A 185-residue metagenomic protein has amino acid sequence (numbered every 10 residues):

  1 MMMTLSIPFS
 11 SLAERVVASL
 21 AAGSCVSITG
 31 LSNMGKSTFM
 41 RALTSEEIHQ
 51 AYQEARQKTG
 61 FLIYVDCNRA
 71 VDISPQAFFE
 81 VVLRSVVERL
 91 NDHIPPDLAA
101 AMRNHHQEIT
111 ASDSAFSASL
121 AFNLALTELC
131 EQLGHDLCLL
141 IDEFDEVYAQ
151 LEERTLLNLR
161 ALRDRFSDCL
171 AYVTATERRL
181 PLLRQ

Functional and structural regions predicted by a protein language model:
M1-S10: Dynamic helix-loop-helix/coil hinge segments at AAA+ ATPase domain boundaries and subdomain interfaces
F9-S19: Pre-Walker A adenine-sensing motif
C25, A115-R179: Conserved Walker B catalytic segment
I28: Hydrophobic anchor at the beta1->P-loop junction of P-loop NTPases
L31-V65: P-loop NTPase Walker A phosphate-binding motif
M34, T38-L43, A77-S85, R154-N158: Alpha-helical scaffold elements adjacent to nucleotide-binding pockets in ATP/GTP-utilizing enzyme cores
L62-I63, C67-N104: Conserved NTP-binding/hydrolysis module of P-loop NTPases
L180-Q185: Short regulatory helix/loop adjacent to the ATP-binding pocket of P-loop NTPases
